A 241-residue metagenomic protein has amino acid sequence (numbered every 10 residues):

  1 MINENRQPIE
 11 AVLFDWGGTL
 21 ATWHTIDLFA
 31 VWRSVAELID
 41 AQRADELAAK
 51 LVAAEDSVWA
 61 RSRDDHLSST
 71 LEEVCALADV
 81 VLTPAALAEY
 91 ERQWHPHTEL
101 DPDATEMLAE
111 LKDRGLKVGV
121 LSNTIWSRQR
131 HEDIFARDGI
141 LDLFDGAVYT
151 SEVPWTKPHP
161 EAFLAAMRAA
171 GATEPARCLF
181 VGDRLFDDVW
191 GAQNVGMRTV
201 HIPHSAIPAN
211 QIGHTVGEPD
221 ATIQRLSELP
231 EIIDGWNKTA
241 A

Functional and structural regions predicted by a protein language model:
M1-F14, I39-E46, T105, A109-K112 (+2 more regions): Asp-based, Mg2+/Mn2+-dependent phosphohydrolase catalytic module
I2-R114, S127-Q129: N-terminal helical cap/lid subdomain that shapes the substrate entry/recognition surface in HAD-like hydrolases
